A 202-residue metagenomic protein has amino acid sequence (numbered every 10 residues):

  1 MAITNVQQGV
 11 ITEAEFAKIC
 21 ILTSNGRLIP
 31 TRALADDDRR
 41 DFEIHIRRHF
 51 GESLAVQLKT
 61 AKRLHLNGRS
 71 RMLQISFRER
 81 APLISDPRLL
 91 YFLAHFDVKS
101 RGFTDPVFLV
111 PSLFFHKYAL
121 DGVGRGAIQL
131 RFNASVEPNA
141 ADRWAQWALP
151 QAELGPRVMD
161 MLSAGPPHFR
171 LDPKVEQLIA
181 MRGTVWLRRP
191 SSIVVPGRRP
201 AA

Functional and structural regions predicted by a protein language model:
M1-D38, I44-A202: Mixed-charge (Asp/Glu-Lys/Arg
